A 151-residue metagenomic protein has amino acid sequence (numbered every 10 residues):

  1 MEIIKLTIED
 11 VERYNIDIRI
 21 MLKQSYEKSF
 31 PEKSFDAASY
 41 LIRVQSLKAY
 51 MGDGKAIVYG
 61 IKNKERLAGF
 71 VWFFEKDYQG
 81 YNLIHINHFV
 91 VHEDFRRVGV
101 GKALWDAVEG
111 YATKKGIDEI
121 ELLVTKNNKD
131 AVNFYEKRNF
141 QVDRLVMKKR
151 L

Functional and structural regions predicted by a protein language model:
E2-Y81, N87, H92, R150: Acetyl-CoA-dependent GNAT
K33, I117-D118: Intrinsically disordered, low-complexity, positively biased terminal segments
E65, G69, G99-G101, N139: Conserved phosphate-binding and hydrolysis motifs of nucleotide-dependent enzymes
N82, D118, D143: Residue-level signal for beta-strand positions within conserved beta-sheet cores that form or flank
H88-V91, R97-G110, K114, K137: Conserved acetyl-CoA-binding loop-helix of GNAT-fold acetyltransferases
K102, K126-R144: Conserved active-site alpha-helix within GNAT-family acetyltransferase domains
D118-A131, K148-L151: Conserved beta-strand-loop-alpha-helix junction that forms the acyl-donor binding cleft
